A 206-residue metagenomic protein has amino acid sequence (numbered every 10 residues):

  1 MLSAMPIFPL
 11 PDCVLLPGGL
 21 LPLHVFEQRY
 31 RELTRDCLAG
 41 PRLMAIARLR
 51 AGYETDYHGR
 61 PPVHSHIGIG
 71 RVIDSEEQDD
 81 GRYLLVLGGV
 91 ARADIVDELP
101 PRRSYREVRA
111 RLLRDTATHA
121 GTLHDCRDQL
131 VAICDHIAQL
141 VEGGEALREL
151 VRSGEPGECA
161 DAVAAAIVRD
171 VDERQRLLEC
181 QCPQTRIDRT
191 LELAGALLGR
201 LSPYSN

Functional and structural regions predicted by a protein language model:
M1-N206: N-terminal low-complexity, acidic/polar interaction/targeting segments
